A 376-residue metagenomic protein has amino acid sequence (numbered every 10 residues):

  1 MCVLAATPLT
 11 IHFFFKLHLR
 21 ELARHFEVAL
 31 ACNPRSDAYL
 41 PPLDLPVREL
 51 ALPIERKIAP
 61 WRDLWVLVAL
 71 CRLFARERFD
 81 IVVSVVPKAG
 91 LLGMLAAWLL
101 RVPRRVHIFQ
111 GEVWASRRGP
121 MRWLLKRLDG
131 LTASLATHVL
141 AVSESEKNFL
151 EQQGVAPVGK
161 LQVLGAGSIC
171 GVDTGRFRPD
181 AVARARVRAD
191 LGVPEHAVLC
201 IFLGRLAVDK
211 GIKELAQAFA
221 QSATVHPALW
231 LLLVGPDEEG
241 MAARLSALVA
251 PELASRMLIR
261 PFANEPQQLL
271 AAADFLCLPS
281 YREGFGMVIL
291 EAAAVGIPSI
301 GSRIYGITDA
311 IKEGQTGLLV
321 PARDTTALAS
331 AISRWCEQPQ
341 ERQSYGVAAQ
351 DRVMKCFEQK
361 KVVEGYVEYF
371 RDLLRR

Functional and structural regions predicted by a protein language model:
C2-R62, F149, Q153-G154, K160-L161: N-terminal strand-loop element at the rim of the active site of nucleotide-sugar-dependent glycosyltransferases
H12-L17, V198-Q221, T326: A conserved mid-protein helix/loop that constitutes part of the nucleotide-sugar donor-binding site
A38-L43, W230-S255, R260, E341: Short, structured helix-loop element that forms part of the nucleotide-activated donor/catalytic region
L50-A51, G130-R184: Donor nucleotide-sugar binding/catalytic pocket of nucleotide-sugar-dependent glycosyltransferases
S84-G90: Short His-centered aromatic/hydrophobic patch
F262, Y281: Aromatic "clamp/platform" in nucleotide-sugar-dependent glycosyltransferases that forms part of the donor/acceptor
I289, P298-G301, I311: Short hydrophobic beta-strand element within catalytic cores of glycosyltransferases and related nucleotide-activated
E313-G314, L318-T325, R334-P339: Conserved acidic donor-binding segment of nucleotide-sugar-dependent glycosyltransferases
